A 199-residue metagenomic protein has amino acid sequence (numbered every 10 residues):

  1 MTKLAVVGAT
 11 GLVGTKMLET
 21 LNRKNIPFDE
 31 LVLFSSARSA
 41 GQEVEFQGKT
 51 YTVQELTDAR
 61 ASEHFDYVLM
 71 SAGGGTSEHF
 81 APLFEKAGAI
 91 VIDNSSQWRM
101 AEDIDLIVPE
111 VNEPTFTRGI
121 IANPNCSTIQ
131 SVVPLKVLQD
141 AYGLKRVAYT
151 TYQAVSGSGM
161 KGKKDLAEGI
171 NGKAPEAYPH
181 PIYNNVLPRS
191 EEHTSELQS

Functional and structural regions predicted by a protein language model:
M1-I182: N-terminal Rossmann-like NAD(P) cofactor-binding subdomain of oxidoreductases, focused on the glycine-rich
S95-S96, L187, Q198: Anionic group-transfer/hydrolysis microenvironments
I182-E191: Short glycine-/aliphatic-rich beta-strand segments at the starts of folded cytosolic domains
E192-S199: Conserved small/polar residues in nucleotide/adenosyl-binding loops
